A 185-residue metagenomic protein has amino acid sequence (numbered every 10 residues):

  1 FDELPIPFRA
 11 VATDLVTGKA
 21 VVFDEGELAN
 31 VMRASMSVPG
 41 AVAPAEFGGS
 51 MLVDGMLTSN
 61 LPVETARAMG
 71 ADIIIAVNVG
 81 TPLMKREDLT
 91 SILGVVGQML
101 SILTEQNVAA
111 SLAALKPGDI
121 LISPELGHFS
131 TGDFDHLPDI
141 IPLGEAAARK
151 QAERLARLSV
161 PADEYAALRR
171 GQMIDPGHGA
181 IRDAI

Functional and structural regions predicted by a protein language model:
F1-I185: Patatin-like phospholipase
